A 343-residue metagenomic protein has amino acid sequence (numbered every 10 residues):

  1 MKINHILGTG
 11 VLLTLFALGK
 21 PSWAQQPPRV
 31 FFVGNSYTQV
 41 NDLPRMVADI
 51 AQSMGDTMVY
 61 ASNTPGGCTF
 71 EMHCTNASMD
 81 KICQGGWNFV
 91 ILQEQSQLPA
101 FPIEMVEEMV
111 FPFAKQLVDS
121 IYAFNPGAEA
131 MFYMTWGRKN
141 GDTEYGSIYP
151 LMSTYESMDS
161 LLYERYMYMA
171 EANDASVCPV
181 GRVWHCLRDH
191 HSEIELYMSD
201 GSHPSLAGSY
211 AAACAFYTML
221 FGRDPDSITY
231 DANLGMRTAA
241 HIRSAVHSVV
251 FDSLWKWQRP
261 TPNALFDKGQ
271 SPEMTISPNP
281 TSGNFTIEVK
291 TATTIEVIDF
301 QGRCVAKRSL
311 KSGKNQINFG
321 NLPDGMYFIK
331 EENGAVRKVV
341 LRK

Functional and structural regions predicted by a protein language model:
M1-Q26: Bacterial Sec-dependent N-terminal signal peptides
K20-P21, F266-K343: C-terminal outer-membrane/trafficking sorting elements
Q25-Q26, W255-E273: Low-complexity, Pro/Thr/Ser/Gly/Ala-rich linker/spacer regions in secreted, extracellular modular proteins
P27-F31, Y37-L117, Y122, P126: Conserved SGNH/GDSL esterase-like catalytic core that processes O-acyl groups on lipids and polysaccharides
N35-S36, S205: Ser/Thr-glycine-rich phosphate-binding loops at phosphate-binding pockets of nucleotides, nucleotide cofactors
K81-S202, L206: Alpha-helical cap/lid subdomain in secreted, periplasmic, or secretory-pathway luminal O-acyl-processing enzymes
L196, H203, A207, A213-P262: Conserved catalytic region of serine esterases and O-acyltransferases that act on ester linkages in lipids
